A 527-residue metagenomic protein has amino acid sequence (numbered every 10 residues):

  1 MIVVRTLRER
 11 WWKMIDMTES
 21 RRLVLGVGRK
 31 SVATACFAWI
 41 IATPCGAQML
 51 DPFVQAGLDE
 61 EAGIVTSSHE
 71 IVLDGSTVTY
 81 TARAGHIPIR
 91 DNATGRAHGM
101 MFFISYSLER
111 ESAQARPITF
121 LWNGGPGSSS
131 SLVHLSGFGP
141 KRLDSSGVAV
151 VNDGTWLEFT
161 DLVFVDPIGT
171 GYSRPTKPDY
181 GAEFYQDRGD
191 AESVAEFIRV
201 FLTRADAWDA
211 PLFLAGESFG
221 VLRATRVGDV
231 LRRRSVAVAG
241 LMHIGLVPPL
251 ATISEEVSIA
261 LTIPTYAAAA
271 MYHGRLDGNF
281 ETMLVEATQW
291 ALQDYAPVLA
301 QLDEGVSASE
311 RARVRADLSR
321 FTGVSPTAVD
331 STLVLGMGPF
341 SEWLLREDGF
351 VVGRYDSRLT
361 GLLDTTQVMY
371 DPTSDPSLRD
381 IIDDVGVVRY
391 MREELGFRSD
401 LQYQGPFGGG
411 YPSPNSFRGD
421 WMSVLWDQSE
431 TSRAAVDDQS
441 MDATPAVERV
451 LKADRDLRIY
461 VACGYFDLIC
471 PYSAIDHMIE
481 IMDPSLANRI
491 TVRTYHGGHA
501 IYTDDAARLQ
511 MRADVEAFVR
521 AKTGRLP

Functional and structural regions predicted by a protein language model:
M49-F53, P88, T94-E183: N-terminal cap/lid subdomain of alpha/beta-hydrolase-fold enzymes
F184-L202: Alpha/beta-hydrolase active-site loop
A207-S218: Alpha/beta-hydrolase fold nucleophile elbow
G216-D229: Glycine-rich nucleophile elbow surrounding the catalytic serine of serine-hydrolase chemistry
R232-G323: A catalytic-pocket lid/entrance helix-loop region that shapes and gates access to the active site across common
A308-I469: Alpha/beta-hydrolase fold catalytic core
L457, P471-I481: Short alpha-helix in the alpha/beta-hydrolase fold that links the catalytic acid
G498-A507: Catalytic histidine-centered segment of alpha/beta-hydrolase-like enzymes
